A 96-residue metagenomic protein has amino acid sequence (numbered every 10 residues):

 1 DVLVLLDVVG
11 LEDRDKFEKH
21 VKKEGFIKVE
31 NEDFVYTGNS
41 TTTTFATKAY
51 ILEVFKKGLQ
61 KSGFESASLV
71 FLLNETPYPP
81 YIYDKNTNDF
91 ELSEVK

Functional and structural regions predicted by a protein language model:
D1-L3, K28-T42: Short glycine-rich, basic-tinged beta-strand/loop micro-motifs
L5-E12: Short, surface-exposed ligand-recognition loops at beta-strand->loop->(often short) alpha-helix junctions that present
R14-V35: Short, flexible N-terminal segments of the mature chain
E18-E24, S40-K96: Charged interaction segments
